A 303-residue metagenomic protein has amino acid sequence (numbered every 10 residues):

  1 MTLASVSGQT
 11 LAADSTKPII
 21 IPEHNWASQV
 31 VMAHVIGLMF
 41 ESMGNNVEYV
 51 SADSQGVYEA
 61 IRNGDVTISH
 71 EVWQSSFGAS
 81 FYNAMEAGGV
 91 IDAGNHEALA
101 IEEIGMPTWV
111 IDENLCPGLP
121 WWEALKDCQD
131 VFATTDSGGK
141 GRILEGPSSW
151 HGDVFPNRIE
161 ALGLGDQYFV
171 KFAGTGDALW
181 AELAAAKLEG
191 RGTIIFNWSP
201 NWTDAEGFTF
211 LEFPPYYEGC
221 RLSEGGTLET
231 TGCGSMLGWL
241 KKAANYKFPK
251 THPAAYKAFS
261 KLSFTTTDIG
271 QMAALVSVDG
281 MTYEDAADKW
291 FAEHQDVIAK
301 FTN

Functional and structural regions predicted by a protein language model:
A13-S28, N45-V50, K140-L144, F259: Short, well-ordered beta-strand elements
W26-A27, N45-R62, V170-E182: Short helix-initiation/N-cap motifs at beta->coil->alpha
A27-N46, I159: Short, polar/charged alpha-helical segment
A33, A52-G88, E182, W202-E206: Pocket-flanking alpha-helical
V66-H70, L144-L222: Ligand-binding pocket segment of bilobal, Venus flytrap-like solute-binding proteins
G89-L144: A conserved helix-loop-strand patch within extracytoplasmic ligand-binding domains of the periplasmic binding
E102-N114, G238-T251, A274-L275: A bilobed periplasmic-binding-protein/Venus flytrap-type ligand-binding module shared by bacterial periplasmic
Y256-N303: C-terminal functional modules
